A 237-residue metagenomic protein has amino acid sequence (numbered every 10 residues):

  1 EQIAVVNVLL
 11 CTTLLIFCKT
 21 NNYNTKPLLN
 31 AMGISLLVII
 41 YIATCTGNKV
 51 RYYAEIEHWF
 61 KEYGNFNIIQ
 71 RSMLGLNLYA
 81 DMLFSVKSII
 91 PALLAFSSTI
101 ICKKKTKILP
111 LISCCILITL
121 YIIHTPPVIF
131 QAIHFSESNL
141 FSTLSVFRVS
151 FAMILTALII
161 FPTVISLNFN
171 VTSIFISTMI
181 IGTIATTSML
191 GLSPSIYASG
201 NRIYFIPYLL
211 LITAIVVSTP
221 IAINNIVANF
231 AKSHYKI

Functional and structural regions predicted by a protein language model:
Q2-V6, K19, N24-S166, S177 (+1 more regions): Transmembrane catalytic cores of multi-pass membrane glycosyltransferases and polysaccharide-assembly enzymes
Q2-V8, S218-I221: Conserved binding-pocket/active-site segment within a compact domain
T12-L14: Terminal, non-globular segments
I16-K26, I101-T106, P162-I174, I215-K236: Membrane-interface junctions at the ends of membrane-embedded or membrane-associated helices
A157, F205-V216: Alpha-helical transmembrane segments of multi-pass membrane proteins
M189, S193, L211-I215, N224: Hydrophobic alpha-helix feature that most strongly marks membrane-spanning transmembrane helices and their immediate
S195-F205, N225-N229, K236-I237: Membrane-embedded, lumen/periplasm-facing catalytic core of multi-pass transferases that use lipid-linked donors
